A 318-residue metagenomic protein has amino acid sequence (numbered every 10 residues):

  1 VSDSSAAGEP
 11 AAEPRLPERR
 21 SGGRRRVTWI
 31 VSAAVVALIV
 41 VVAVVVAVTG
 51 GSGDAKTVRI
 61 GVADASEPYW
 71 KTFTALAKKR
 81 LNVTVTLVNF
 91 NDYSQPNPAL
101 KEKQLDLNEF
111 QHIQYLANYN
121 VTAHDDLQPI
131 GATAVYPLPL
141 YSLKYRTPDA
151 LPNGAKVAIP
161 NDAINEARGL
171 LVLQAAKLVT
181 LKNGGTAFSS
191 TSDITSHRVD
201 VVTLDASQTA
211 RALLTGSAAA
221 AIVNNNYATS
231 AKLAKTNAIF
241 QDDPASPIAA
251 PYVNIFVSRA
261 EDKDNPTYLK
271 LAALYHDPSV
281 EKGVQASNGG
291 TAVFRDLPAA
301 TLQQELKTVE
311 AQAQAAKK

Functional and structural regions predicted by a protein language model:
V1-T28, L38: Terminal targeting segments of Actinobacterial cell-envelope proteins
V41-V58: C-terminal region of N-terminal signal peptides and the immediate post-cleavage residues of exported proteins
D54-A65, V83-N89, A155-V157: Short, well-ordered beta-strand elements
A63-T86, Q95: Short, polar/charged alpha-helical segment
A65-Y69, L213-L214, K232, H276-K318: An extracytoplasmic/periplasmic, membrane-proximal ligand-sensing/linker region
L87-P98, G185-R211: Short helix-initiation/N-cap motifs at beta->coil->alpha
I130-T180: A conserved helix-loop-strand patch within extracytoplasmic ligand-binding domains of the periplasmic binding
P137-D149, P251-K270: A bilobed periplasmic-binding-protein/Venus flytrap-type ligand-binding module shared by bacterial periplasmic
